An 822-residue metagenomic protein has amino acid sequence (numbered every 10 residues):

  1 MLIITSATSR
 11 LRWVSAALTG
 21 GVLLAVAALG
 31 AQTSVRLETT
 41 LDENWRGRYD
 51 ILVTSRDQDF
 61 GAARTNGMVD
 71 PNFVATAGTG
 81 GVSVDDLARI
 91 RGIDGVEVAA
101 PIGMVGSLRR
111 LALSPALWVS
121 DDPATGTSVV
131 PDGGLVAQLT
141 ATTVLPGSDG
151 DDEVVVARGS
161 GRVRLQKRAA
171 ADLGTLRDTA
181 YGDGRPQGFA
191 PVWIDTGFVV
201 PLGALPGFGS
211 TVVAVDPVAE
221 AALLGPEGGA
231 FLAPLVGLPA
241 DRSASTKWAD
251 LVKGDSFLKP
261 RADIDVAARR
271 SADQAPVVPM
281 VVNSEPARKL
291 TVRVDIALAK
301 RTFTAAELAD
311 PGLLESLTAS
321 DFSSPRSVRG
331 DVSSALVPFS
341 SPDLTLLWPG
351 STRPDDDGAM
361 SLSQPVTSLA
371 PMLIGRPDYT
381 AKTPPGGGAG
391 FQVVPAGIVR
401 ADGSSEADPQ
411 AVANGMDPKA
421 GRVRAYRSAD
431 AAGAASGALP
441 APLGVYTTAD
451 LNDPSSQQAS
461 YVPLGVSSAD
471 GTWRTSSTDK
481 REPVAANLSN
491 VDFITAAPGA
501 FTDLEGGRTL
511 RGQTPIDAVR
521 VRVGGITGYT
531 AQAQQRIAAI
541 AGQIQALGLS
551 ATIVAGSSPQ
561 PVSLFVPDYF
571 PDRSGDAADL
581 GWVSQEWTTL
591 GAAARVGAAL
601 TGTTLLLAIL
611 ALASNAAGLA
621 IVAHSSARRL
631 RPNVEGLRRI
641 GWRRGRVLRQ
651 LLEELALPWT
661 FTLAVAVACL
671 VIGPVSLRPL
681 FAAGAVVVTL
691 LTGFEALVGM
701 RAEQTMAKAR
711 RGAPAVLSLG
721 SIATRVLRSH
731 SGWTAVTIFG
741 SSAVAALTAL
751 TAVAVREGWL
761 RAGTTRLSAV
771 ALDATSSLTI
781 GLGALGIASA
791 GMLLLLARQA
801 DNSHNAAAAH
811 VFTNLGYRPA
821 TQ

Functional and structural regions predicted by a protein language model:
M1-S15, R36-Y49, V562-V566, R573-L590 (+3 more regions): Feature of multi-pass inner-membrane transport and sensor proteins that recognizes transmembrane helices together
R10-L11, G21-A62, D122-D132, L145 (+6 more regions): Alpha-helical transmembrane segments
N44-W45, D50, S55, A429-A592: Mechanotransmission and gating elements of multispan inner-membrane complexes involved in transport and envelope
M68-N72, T79-T514: A structural signal for hydrophobic secondary-structure junctions, strongest on transmembrane helix-loop-helix units
L87-I102, I544-S550, G641, G816: Short acidic amphipathic segments
G591-L612, A682, L772-G783: N-terminal membrane-entry
A608-L619, G786-M792: Long, hydrophobic alpha-helical segments
L657-A666: Glycine-rich segments within core transmembrane alpha-helices of 12-TM secondary carriers
